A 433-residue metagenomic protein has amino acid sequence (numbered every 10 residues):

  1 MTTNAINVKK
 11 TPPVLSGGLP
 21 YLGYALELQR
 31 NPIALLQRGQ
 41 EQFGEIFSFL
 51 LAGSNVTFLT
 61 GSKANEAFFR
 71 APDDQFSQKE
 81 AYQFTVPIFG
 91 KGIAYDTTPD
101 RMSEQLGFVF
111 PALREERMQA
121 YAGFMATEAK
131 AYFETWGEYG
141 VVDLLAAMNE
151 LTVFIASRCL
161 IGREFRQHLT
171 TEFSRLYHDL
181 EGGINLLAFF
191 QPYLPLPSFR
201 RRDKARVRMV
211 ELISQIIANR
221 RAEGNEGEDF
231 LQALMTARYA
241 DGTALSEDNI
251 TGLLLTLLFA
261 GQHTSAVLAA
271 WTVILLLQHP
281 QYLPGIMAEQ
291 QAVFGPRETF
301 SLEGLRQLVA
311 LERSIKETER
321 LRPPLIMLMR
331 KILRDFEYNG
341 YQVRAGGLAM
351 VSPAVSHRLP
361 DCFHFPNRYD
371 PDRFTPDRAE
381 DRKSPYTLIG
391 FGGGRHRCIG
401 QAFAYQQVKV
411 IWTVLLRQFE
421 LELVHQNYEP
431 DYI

Functional and structural regions predicted by a protein language model:
K9-Q37, E41, N55, S62-K63 (+5 more regions): Cytochrome P450 catalytic-domain helical core, especially the substrate-recognition surface and oxygen-activation
T11-Y21, A122, A126, R175-L176 (+7 more regions): Cytochrome P450 I-helix active-site segment
A34, E66-T85, F363: Cytochrome P450 catalytic domain signature, combining two hallmark sequence patches
A64-N65, S356: A generic structural signal for short hydrophobic patches within well-formed alpha-helices
T152, A156, R206-I216, A237-A292 (+5 more regions): Central I-helix of cytochrome P450 enzymes
E164-F165, G182-L186, I217-E228, T243 (+4 more regions): Proline-centered turn/helix-capping motifs that create local helix->coil transitions or kinks
P280-Y282, F403-I433: Cytochrome P450 heme-binding "Cys pocket" and the immediately downstream C-terminal segment
V351-A379: Conserved cytochrome P450 K-helix/beta-meander segment immediately N-terminal to the heme-binding cysteine loop
